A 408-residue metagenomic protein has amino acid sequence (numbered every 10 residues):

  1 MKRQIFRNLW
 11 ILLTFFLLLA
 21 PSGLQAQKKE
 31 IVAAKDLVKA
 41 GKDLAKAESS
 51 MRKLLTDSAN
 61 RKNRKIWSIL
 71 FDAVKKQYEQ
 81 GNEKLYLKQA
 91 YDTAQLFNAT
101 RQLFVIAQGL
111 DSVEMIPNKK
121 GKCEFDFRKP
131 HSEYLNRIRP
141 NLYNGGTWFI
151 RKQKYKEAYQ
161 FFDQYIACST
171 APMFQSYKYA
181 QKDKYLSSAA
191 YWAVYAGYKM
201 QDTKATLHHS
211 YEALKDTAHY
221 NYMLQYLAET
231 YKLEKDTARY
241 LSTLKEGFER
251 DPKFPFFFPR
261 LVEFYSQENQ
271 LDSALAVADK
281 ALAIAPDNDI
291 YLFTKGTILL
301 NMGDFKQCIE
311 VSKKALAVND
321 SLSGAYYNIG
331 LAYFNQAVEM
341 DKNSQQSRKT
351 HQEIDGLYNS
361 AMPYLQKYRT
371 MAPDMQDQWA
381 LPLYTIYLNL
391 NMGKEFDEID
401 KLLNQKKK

Functional and structural regions predicted by a protein language model:
Q27-T93: Start-of-domain marker
A33, L70, Q77, I138 (+8 more regions): Structural register within alpha-helical repeat arrays
L54, Y165, E212-A213, E246-G247 (+4 more regions): Canonical positions in the second alpha-helix
D57, C168, D216, R250 (+4 more regions): Structural marker of alpha-solenoid helical repeat scaffolds
N60-N63, P172, L186, H219-Y220 (+4 more regions): Residue-level recognition of tetratricopeptide repeat
I66, F174-K178, A189, Y222-M223 (+4 more regions): TPR alpha-solenoid repeat register
A73-K152, C168-S187, F334-Y364: Short coil/linker segments at helix-helix boundaries
